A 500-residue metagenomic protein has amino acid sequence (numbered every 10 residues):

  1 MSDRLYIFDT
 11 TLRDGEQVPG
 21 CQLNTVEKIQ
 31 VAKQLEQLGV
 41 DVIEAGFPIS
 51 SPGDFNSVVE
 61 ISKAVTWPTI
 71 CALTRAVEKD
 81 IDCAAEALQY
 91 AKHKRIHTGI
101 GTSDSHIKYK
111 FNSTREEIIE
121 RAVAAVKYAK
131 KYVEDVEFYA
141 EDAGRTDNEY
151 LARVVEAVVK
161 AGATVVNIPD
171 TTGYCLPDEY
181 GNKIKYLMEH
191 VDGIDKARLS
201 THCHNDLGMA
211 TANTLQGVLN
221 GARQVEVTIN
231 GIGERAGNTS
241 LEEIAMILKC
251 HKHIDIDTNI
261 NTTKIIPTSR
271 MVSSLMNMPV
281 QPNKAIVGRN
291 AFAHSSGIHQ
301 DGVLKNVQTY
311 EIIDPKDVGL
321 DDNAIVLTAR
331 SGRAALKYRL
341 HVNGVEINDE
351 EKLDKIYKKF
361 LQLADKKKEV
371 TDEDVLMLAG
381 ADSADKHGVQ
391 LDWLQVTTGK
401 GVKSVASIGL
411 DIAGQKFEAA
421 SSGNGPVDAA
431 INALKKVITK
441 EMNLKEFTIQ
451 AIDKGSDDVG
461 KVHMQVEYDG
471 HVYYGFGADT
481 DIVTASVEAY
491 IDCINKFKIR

Functional and structural regions predicted by a protein language model:
R4-L5, T11, M246, K252-A420 (+1 more regions): A mid-to-C-terminal "edge-of-domain" accessory segment
L5-I7, Q17-V42, F55-A64, E78-L199 (+1 more regions): Alpha/beta enzyme core
Q17, Q22, Q30-V31, K368-Y473 (+1 more regions): Non-catalytic terminal/interface segments that mediate subunit docking, oligomerization, and allosteric communication
L38, A64, A87, A91 (+13 more regions): Change "in soluble alpha/beta enzymes" to "in soluble alpha/beta proteins
F47-P48, L73-A76, I100-T102, E141-A143 (+5 more regions): Short, ordered loop/turn segments at secondary-structure junctions
W67, D170-T171, E226-E234, K249-T258 (+3 more regions): Short beta-alpha connecting loops at secondary-structure transitions that line or flank enzyme active sites
C175, N182-K305: Catalytic alpha/beta core domains of metabolic enzymes, predominantly
